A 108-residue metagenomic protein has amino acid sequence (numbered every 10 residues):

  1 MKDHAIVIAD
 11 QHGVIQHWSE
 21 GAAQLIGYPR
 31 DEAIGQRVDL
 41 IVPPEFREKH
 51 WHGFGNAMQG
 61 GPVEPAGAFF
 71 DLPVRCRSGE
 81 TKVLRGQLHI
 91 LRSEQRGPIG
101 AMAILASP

Functional and structural regions predicted by a protein language model:
A5-A9, P73: Conserved beta-strand cores of small sensory beta-sandwich domains that regulate signal transduction, primarily PAS/PAC
I6, V14-Q16: Conserved hydrophobic beta-strand signature of PAS-family and PAS-like sensory domains
H12-V14, Q24: PAS/PAS-like sensory domains across diverse signaling proteins
G21-A33: PAS/PAS-like sensory domain cap-loop motif
E32-E48: PAS-family sensory/regulatory domains
P44-P73, S78: Terminal output helix/cap of sensory domains in signal transduction proteins
S78-G79, R96: Glycine-biased flexible loop/turn sites that connect beta-strands or occur in inter-domain linkers
R85-M102: Short loop/turn elements at sensory-signaling interfaces that couple input to output
